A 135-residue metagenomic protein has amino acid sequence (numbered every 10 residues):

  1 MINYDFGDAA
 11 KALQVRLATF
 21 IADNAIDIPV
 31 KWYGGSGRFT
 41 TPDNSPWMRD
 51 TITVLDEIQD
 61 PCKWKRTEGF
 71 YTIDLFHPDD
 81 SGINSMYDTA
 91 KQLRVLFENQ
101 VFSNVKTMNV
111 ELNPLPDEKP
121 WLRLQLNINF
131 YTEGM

Functional and structural regions predicted by a protein language model:
M1-K63, I83, Y87-D88, Q92 (+1 more regions): Small/polar-rich, solvent-exposed N-terminal microdomains that initiate assembly or binding
A12-L13, T72, L93, F130: Short alpha-helical scaffold segments that flank and stabilize functional sites
N24-I26, K91-M135: Acidic-leaning, charged glycine-interspersed low-complexity segments
G35, T53-E57, P78-D80, L115-D117 (+1 more regions): Generic structural motif
T41, W64, L115-K119: Sterically constrained small-residue positions within well-ordered secondary structures of folded domains
T51, T67-T72, Q92-V95: Short, low-complexity, polar/charged sequence segments that are solvent-exposed and flexible
W64-D80, L122-E133: Oligomerization/assembly interface segments of phage tail-like spikes and tubes
